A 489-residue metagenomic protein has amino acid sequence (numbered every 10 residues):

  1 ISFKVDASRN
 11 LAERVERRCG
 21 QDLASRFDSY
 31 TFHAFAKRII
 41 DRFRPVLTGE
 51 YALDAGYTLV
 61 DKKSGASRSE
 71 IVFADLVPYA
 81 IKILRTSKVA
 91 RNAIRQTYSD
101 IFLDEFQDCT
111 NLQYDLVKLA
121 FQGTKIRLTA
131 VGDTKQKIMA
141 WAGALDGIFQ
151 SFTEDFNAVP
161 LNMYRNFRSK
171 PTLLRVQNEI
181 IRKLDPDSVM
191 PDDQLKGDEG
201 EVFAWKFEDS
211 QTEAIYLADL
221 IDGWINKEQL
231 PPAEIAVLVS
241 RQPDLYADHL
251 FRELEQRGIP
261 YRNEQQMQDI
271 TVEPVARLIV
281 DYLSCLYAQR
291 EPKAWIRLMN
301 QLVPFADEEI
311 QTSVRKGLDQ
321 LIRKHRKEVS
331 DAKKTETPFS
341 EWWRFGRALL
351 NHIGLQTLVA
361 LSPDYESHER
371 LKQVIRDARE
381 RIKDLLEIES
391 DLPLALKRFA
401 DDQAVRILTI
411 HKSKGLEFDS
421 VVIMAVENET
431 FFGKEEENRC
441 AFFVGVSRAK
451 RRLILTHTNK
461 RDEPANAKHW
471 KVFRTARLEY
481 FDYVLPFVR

Functional and structural regions predicted by a protein language model:
I1-R44, S447: P-loop NTPase Walker
Y30-R38, L386-R448, R452-K460: Conserved helicase core region in the C-terminal RecA-like lobe
A36-F102, N111-L116, A130, A140 (+1 more regions): Accessory N-terminal region flanking or inserted into the helicase ATPase core in nucleic-acid motor proteins
N111, L116-E199: Conserved RecA-like helicase ATPase core segment that couples NTP binding/hydrolysis to strand translocation
A158-V159, R165-I259: Helicase P-loop NTPase motor core
E199-G200, Q229-T357: ATPase/helicase motor core of nucleic-acid motors
E308-K412: Accessory C-terminal helicase-associated subdomains
D319-E336, S340, A425-R489: C-terminal accessory regions
